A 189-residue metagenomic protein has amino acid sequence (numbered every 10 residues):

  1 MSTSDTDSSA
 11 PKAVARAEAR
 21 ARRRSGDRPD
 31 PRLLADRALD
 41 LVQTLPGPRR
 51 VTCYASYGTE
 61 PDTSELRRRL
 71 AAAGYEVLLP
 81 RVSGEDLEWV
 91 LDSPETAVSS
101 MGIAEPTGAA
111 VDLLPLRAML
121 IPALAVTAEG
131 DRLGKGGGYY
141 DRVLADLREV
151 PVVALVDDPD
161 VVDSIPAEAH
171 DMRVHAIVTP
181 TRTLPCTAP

Functional and structural regions predicted by a protein language model:
S2-A110, L114-P115: N-terminal active-site beta-alpha-beta segment that forms phosphate/nucleotide-binding and substrate-recognition loops
S2-D5, L87-P189: Conserved phosphate- and dinucleotide-binding cores of soluble alpha/beta proteins, encompassing both enzyme active
